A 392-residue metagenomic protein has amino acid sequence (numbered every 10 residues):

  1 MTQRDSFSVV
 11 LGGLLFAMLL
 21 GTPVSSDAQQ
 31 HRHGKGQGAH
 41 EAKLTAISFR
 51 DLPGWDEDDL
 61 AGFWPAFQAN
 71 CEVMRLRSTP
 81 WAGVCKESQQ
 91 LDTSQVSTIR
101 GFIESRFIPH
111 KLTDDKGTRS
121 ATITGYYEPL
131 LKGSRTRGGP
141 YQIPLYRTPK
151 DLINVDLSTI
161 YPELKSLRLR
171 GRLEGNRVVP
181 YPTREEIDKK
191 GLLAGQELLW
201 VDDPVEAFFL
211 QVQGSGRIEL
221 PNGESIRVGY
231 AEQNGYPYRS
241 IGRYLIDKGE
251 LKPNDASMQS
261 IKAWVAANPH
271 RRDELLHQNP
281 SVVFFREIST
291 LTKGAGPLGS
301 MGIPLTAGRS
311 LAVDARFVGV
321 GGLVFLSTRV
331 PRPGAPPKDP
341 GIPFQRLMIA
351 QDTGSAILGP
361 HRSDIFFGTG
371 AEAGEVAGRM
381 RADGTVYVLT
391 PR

Functional and structural regions predicted by a protein language model:
M1-G12: Bacterial N-terminal signal peptides that target proteins for export
V10-T22: Bacterial N-terminal signal peptides
M18-L20, E41, R119, L210 (+7 more regions): A generic structural signal for short, solvent-exposed coil/turn residues that cap or connect secondary-structure
S26-A46: Compositionally biased, proline/threonine/alanine/serine-rich low-complexity intrinsically disordered stretches
H31, P53-D56, T292-R392: C-terminal soluble interaction/assembly domains
K43-S289, G299-I303: Secretory/export targeting leaders with adjacent low-complexity proregions
